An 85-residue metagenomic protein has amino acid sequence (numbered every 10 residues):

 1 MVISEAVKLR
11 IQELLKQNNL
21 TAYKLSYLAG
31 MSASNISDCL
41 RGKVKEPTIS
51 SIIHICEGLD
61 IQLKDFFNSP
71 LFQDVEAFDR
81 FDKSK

Functional and structural regions predicted by a protein language model:
M1-L20: A short, Lys/Arg-rich alpha-helix, primarily the initiator
Q12, Y23, I53: Residues within the helices of the helix-turn-helix
L15, L40, S51: DNA major-groove recognition helix of helix-turn-helix
L15, S26, C56: The alpha-helix within a helix-turn-helix
N19-D38: Short alpha-helical DNA-recognition segment
T21, T48-S51, Q62: Residues that mark the N-terminal boundary/hinge immediately upstream of a DNA-recognition element
K43-E57: Short, basic-rich loop-to-helix N-cap that marks the start of a DNA-contacting helix
F67-K85: Short, charged recognition helix plus adjacent turn of helix-turn-helix-like nucleic-acid-binding domains
